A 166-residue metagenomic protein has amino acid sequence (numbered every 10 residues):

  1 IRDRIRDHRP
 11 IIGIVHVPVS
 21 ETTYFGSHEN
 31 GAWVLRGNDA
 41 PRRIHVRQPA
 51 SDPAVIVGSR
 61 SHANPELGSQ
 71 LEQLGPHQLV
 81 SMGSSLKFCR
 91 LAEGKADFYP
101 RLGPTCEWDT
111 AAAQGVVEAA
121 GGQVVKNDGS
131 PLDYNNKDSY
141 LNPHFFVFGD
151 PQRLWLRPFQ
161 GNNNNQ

Functional and structural regions predicted by a protein language model:
R2-C89, D138-Q166: Acidic beta-strand-loop-alpha-helix segment within the catalytic core of divalent metal-dependent phosphate-processing
I56, R90-A92, A111-E118: Hydrophobic residues within well-ordered alpha-helices
R60, G103-T105, N127-S130: Short secondary-structure boundary segments
P76, R101-L102: A generic structural signal for short
S84, L102-G103: Beta->alpha turn/N-cap motifs
E93-F98, G122-Q123: Alpha-to-beta junction loops
W108: Acidic donor-binding loop at a coil-to-helix junction in glycosyltransferase catalytic cores that engages
G122-K137: Acidic, metal-binding active-site segment of PIN/NYN-like and related structure-specific nucleases
